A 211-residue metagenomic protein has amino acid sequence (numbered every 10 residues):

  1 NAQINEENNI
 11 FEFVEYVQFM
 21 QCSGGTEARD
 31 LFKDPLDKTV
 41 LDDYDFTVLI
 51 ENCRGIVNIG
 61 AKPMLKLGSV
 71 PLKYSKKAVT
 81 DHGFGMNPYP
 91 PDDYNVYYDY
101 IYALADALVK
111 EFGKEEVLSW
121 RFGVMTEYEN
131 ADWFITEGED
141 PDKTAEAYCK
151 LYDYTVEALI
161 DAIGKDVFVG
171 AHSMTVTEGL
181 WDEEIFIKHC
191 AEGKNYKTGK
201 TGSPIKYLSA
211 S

Functional and structural regions predicted by a protein language model:
N1-E6, E12: Mature N-terminal, pre-catalytic/accessory segment of carbohydrate-active enzymes
E12-S211: Substrate-binding cleft and catalytic face of glycoside hydrolase catalytic domains, especially the flexible beta-alpha
